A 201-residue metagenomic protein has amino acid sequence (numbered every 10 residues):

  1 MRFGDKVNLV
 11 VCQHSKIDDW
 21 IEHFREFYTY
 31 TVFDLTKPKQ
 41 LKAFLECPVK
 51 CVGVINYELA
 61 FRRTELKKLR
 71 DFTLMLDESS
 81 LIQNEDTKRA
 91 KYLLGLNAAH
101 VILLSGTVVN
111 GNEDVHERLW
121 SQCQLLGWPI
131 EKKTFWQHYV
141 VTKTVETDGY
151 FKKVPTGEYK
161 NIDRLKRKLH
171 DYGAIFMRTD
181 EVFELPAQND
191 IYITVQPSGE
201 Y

Functional and structural regions predicted by a protein language model:
M1: Walker A/P-loop
G4-Y28, G111-V115: Conserved Walker A/P-loop ATP-binding site and its immediately adjacent core in helicase/helicase-like ATPase domains
K6-V7, K42, T73, A90-E181: Conserved P-loop NTPase motor "coupling/switch" region that bridges the ATPase
T29-K39, I130-E131: Conserved RecA-like helicase motor-core motifs
Q40-T73, N84: Conserved helix/coil segment N-terminal to the catalytic DExD/H
D77-E78: Walker B catalytic acidic pair
L81-N84, L103: Residues immediately C-terminal
I102, I175-Y201: Inter-lobe connector of SF1/SF2 helicase motors
